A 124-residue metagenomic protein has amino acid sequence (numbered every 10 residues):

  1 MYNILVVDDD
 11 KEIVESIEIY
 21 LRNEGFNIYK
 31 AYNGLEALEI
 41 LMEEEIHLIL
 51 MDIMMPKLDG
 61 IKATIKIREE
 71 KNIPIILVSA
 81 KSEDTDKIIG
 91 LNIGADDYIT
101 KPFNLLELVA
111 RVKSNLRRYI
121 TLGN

Functional and structural regions predicted by a protein language model:
M1-N3: Non-catalytic signal-transmission and effector/linker regions of two-component phosphorelay proteins
V6, L50, L77-S79: Hydrophobic beta-strand core positions in alpha/beta domains
V7-D8, A31, I49, I99: Conserved sequence signature across two-component system core domains
K11-Y29: Two-component/phosphorelay signaling modules centered on CheY-like receiver
K30-E39, G60: Helix N-cap/capping motif at the beta->alpha junctions
E44-L50: Active-site beta3 strand of CheY-like receiver
I53-M55: Receiver (REC) domain active-site loop signature in two-component systems and cognate sites in sensor histidine kinases
K57, I65, E69, P74-N124: Basic, amphipathic DNA-recognition helix from helix-turn-helix-like DNA-binding domains
